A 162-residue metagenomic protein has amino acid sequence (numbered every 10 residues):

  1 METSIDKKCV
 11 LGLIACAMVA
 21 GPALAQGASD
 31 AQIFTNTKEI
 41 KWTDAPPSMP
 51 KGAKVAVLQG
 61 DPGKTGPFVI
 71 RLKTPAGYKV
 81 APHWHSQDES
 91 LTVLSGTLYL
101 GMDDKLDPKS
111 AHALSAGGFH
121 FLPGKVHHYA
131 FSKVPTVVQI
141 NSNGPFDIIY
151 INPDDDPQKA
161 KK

Functional and structural regions predicted by a protein language model:
E2-G12: Bacterial N-terminal signal peptides that target proteins for export
L11-G21: Bacterial N-terminal signal peptides
L24-F68, P153-K162: A short, N-terminal "cap"/entry segment at the start of jelly-roll beta-barrel domains of the cupin/DSBH fold
I33-T35, K109-H112, F131-K162: Double-stranded beta-helix
G63, D104-K125: Short acidic-glycine-tyrosine-enriched beta hairpin
F68-H85, L114, G124: Conserved short histidine dyad/triad with adjacent acidic residue
P75-Y78, W84-K105: Glycine- and acidic-residue-biased ligand/ion/polar-headgroup-sensing regions
V80-P82, L100-G101, L122, H127-K133: Short beta-strand His + acidic residue motifs that chelate non-heme Fe in jelly-roll/DSBH and cupin folds
